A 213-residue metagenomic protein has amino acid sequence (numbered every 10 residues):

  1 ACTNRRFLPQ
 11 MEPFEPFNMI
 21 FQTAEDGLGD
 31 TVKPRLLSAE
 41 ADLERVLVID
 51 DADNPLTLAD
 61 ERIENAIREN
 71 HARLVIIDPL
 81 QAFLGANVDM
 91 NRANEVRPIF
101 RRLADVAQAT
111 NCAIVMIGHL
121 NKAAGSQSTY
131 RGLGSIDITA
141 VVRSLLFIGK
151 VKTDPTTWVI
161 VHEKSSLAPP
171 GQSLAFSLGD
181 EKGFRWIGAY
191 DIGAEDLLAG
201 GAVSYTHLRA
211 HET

Functional and structural regions predicted by a protein language model:
A1: A conserved segment at the C-terminal end of the G1
R5-R6, G149: A general structural signal marking secondary-structure boundaries and capping sites
R6-R101, D105, G188-L198: Conserved inter-motif catalytic segment of the P-loop NTP-binding fold
M19-Q22, L74, A82, N94-W186: Phosphate-binding/switch region of NTP-binding enzymes
I77, V142, A210: Single, functionally critical "micro-switch" positions that shape active/binding sites and transmembrane helices
D180, A199-G200, A210: Generic detector of low-complexity/intrinsically disordered segments and short hydrophobic N-terminal stretches
A202-S204: Acidic, proline/serine/threonine- and glycine-rich low-complexity intrinsically disordered segments
T206-T213: Conserved small/polar residues in nucleotide/adenosyl-binding loops
